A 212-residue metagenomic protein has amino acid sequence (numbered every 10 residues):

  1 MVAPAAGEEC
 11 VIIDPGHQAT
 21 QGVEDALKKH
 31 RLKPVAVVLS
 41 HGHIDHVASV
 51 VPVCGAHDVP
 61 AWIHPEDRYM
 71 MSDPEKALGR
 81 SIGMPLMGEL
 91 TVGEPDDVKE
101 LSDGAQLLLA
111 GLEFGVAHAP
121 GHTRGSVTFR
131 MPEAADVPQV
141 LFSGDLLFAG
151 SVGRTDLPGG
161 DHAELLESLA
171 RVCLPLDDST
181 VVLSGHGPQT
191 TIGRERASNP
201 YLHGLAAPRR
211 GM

Functional and structural regions predicted by a protein language model:
M1, D103-A135: Core dinuclear metal-dependent hydrolase active-site scaffold
M1-H30, T128-A134, P138-F142: Conserved beta-strand hairpin/beta-sheet module of binuclear metal-dependent hydrolase folds, prominently
V2, D14, H41, V53 (+7 more regions): Divalent metal-coordination and catalytic microenvironments
I13-P15, V35-G42, A61-H64, H118-G121 (+2 more regions): Active-site neighborhood of phospho(di)ester-bond hydrolases with catalytic His/Asp-centered motifs
H17-Q21, D25-L108, L112, A197-A207: Active-site HxH/HxHxD metal-binding segment of metal-dependent hydrolases
Q18-T20, G42-V47, R68-M71, R124-S126 (+2 more regions): Active-site environment of divalent metal-dependent phosphoester hydrolases
R130-P132, V137-V140, A149, E164-M212: Divalent-metal (often Zn2+) His-rich catalytic cores of metallo-beta-lactamase-fold enzymes
